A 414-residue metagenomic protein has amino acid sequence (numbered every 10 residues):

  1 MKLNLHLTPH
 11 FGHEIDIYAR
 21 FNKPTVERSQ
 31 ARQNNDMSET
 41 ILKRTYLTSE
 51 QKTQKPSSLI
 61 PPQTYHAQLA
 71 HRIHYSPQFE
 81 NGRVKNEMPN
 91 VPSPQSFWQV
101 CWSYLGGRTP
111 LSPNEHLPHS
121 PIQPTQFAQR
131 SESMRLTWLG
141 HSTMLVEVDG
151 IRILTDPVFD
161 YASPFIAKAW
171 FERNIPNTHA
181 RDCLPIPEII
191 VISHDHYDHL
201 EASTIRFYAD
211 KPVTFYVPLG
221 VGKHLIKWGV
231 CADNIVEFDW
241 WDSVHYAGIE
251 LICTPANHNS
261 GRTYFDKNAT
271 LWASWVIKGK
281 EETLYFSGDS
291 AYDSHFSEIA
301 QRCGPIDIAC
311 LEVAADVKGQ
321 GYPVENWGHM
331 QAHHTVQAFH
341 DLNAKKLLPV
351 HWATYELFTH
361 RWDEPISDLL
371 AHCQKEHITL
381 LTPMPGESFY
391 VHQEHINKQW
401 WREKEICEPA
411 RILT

Functional and structural regions predicted by a protein language model:
K2-G12, S38-Y65, T359-T414: C-terminal regulatory/interaction regions
K2-K23, R32, D36-R181, I277-F286 (+2 more regions): Metallo-beta-lactamase
L59-I60, H71-Y75, F79-G82, N86-E87 (+6 more regions): Cap/insert and terminal regions of metallo-dependent hydrolase folds
P110-S131, C183, V217-E282, D368-E387 (+1 more regions): Metallo-beta-lactamase
T143-D149, H245-I306, E325-M330: Catalytic core of the metallo-beta-lactamase
P157-F159, D195, A256-N257, G288-S290 (+2 more regions): Active-site metal-binding loops of divalent metal-dependent hydrolases
F159-P176, N259-D266, K318-G328: Acidic/histidine-rich helix-loop elements that form or flank divalent-metal/phosphate-binding sites at the catalytic
A167-Y216, G222, N234, G304-C310: Active-site metal-binding motif and surrounding structural segment of the metallo-beta-lactamase
